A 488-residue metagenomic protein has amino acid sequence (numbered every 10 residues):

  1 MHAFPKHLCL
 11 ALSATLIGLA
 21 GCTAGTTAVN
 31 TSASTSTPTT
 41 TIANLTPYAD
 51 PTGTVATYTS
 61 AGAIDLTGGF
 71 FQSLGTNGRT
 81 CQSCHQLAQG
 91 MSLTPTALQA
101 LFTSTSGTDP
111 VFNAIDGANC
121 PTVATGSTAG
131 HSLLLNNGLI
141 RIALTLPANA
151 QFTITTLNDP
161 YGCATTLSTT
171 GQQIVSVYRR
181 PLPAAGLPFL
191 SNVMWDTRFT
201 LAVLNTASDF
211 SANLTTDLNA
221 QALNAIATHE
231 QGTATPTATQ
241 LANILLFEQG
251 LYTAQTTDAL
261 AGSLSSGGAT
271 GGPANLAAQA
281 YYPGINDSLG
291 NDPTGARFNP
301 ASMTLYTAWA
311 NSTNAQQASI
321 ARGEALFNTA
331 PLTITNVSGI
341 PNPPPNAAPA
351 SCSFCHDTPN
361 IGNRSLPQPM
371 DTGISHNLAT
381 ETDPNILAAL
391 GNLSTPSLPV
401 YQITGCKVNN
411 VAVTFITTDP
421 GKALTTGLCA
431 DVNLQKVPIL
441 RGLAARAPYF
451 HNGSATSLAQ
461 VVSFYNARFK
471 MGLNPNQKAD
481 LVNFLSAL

Functional and structural regions predicted by a protein language model:
M1-A11: Bacterial N-terminal signal peptides that target proteins for export
C9-A20: Bacterial N-terminal signal peptides
C22-G25: N-terminal Sec signal peptide cleavage junction
A28-L488: Periplasmic c-type cytochrome electron-transfer domains
